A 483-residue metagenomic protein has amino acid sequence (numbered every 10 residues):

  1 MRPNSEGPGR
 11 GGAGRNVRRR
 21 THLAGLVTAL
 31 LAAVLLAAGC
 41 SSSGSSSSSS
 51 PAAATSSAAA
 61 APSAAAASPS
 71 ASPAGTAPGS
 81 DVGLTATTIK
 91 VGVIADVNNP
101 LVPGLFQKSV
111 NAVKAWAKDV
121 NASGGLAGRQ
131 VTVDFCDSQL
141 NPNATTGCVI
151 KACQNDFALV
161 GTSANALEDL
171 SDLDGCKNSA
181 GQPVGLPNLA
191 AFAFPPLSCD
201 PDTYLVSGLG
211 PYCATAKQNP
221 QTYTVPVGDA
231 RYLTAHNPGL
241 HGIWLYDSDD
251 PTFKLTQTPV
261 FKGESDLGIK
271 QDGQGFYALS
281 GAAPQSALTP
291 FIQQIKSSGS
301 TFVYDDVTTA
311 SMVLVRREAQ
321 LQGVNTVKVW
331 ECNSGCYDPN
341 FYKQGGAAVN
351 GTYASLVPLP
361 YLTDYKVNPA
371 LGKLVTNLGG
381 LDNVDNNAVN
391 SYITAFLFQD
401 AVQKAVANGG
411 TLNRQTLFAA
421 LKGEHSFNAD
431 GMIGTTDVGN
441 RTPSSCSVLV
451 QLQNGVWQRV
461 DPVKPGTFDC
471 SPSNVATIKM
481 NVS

Functional and structural regions predicted by a protein language model:
L35-G39: C-terminal motif of bacterial Sec signal peptides marking the signal peptidase cleavage site
S41-G44: Bacterial signal peptide processing site
S46-T76: Extracellular mucin-like PTS domains
P73-T88, G92-K114, P142, D247-L255 (+1 more regions): Extracytoplasmic "Venus flytrap"
G104-N111, S123-V206, L279-S286, V313: Beta-alpha junction/loop-to-helix N-cap segments that form part of ligand/metal-binding clefts
D156-Q274, V329-G351: Extracytoplasmic ligand/sensor domains, especially the bilobed periplasmic-binding protein
L209-N219, E318-Y392, V463-S471, A476-V482: Extracellular/periplasmic periplasmic-binding protein-like sensory domains
N377-A388, Q399-D461: Segments of small-molecule ligand-sensing domains
